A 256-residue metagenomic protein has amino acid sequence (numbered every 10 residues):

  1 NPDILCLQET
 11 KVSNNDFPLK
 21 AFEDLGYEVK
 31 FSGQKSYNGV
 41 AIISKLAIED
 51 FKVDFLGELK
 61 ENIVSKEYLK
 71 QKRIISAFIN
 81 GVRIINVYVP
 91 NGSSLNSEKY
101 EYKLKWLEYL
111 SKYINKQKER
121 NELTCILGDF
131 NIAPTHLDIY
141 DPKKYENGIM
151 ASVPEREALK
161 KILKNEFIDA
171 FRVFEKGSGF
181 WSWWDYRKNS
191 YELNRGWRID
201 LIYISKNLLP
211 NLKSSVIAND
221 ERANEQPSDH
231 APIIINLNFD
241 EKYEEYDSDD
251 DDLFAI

Functional and structural regions predicted by a protein language model:
N1-N15, I84, Y113-H136, A170 (+3 more regions): Active-site beta-strand/loop signature of hydrolases that rely on acidic residues for catalysis
E9-S13, F17-S94: Structured beta-strand-rich core segments of catalytic domains in phosphoester-bond hydrolases
N14-D16, G39-V40, S93-N96, A133-K143 (+3 more regions): Short catalytic/ligand-binding loop motif for oxyanion handling, primarily in non-cytosolic enzymes, centered on
L25, W106-I199, D247-I256: Metal-dependent phosphoesterases centered on the DNase I-like endonuclease/exonuclease/phosphatase
S36-F51, S190-N211, L237: Conserved beta strand-loop-helix elements of the APE1-like EEP
F55-L56, D169-S178, S215-N219: Acidic carboxylate-rich catalytic motifs and surrounding loops in phosphoryl-/glycosyl-chemistry enzymes
R83-Y100, P142-E155: Active-site-proximal loop/helix segment associated with metal-binding centers of metalloenzymes
V216-I256: Surface polyanion/phosphate-binding segment centered on an Asp-His-Pro turn
